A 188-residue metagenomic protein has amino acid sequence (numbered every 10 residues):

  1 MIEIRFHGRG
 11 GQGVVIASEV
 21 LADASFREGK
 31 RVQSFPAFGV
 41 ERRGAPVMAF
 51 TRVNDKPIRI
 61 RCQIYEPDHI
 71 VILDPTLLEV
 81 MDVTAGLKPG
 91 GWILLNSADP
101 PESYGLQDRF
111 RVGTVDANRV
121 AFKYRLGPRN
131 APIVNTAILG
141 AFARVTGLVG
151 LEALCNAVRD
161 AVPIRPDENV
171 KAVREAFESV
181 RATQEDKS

Functional and structural regions predicted by a protein language model:
M1-S188: Active-site cofactor/cluster-binding pocket
